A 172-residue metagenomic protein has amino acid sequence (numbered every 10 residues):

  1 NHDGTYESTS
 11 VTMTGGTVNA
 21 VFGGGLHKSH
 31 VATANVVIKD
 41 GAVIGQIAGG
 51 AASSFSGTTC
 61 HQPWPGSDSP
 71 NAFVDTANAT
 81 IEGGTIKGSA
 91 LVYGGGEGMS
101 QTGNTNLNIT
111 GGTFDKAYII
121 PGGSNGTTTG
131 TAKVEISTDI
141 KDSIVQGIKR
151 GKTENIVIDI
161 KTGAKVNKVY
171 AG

Functional and structural regions predicted by a protein language model:
N1-A20, L26-Q46, A52-L91, G96-Y118 (+2 more regions): Surface-exposed loop/turn motifs in large extracellular/passenger domains
